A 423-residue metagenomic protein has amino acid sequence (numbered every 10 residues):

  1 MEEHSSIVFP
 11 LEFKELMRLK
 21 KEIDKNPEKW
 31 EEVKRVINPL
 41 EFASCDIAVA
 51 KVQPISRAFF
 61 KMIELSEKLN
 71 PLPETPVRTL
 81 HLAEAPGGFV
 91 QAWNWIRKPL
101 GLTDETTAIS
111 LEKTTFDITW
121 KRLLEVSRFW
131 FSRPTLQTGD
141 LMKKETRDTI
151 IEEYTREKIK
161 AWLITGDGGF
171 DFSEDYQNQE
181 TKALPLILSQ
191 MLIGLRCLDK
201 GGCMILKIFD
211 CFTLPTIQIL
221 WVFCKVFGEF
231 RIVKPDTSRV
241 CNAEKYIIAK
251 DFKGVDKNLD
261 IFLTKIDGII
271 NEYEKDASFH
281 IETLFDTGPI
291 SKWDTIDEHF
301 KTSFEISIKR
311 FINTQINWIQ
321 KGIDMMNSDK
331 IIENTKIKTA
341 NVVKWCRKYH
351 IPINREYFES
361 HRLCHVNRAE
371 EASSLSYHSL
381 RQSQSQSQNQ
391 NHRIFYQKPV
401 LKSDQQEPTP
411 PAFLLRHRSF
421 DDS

Functional and structural regions predicted by a protein language model:
M1-R156, I281-S423: Intrinsically disordered, low-complexity glycine/charged-rich regulatory or linker segments that flank or connect
A43-D46, G166-Q179: Gly-rich Lys/Arg/Thr-decorated short loops/hinges at beta-loop-alpha junctions or inter-strand turns that position
R78-A83, T107-A108, T165, C203-K207 (+2 more regions): Beta-strand cores of modular interaction/reader domains in eukaryotic scaffold and signaling proteins, especially PDZ
E84-F89, L111-T114, G169-D171, D210-C211 (+2 more regions): Conserved beta-strand elements of beta-rich interaction domains across eukaryotes, especially beta-propellers
G88-N94, D117-W120, D175-Q177, L214-L220 (+1 more regions): A short acidic (Asp/Glu
R147-S173: Active-site cores of enzymes that catalyze phosphoryl transfer or operate on phosphate-rich substrates
Q177-I232: Conserved Class I SAM-dependent methyltransferase catalytic core
Q218-Y273: Class I S-adenosyl-L-methionine
